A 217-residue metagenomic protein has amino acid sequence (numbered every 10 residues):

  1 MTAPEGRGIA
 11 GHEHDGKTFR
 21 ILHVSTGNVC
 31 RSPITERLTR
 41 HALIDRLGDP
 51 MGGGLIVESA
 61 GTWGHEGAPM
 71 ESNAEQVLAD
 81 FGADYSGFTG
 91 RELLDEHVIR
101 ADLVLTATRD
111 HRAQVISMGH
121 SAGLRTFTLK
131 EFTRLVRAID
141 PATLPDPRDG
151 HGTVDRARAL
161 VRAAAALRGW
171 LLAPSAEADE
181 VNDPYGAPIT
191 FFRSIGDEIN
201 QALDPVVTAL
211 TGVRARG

Functional and structural regions predicted by a protein language model:
M1-A101, R109-L124, T208-R216: Conserved active-site segments centered on acidic
T2-G11, I116-G217: Phosphate-binding/catalytic loops
P33, E66, H97, D102 (+4 more regions): Solvent-exposed, flexible loop/coil residues
